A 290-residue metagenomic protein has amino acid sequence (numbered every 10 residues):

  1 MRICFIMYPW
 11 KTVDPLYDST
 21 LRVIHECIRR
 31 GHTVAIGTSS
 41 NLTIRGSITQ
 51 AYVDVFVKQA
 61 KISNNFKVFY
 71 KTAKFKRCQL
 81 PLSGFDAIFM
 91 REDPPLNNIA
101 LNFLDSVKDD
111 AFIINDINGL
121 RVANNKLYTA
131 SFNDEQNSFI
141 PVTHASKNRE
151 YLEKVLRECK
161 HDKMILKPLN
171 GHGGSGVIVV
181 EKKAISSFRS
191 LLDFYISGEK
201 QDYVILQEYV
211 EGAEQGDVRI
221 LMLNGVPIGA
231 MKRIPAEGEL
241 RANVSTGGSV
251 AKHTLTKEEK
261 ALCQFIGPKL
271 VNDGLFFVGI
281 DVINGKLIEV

Functional and structural regions predicted by a protein language model:
M1-C4: Extreme N-terminal starter segment of soluble prokaryotic enzymes
I6, F89-E92, P168: Short, well-ordered coil/turn residues at beta-beta hairpins and beta-strand->alpha-helix junctions within
K11-R29, T33-A145: Conserved N-proximal alpha/beta basic substrate-recognition cap immediately N-terminal to, or forming the N-lobe
S19-T20, R149-E150, R157-D162, N170-L262 (+2 more regions): Phosphate-binding site of ATP-dependent enzymes
A35, I113-N115, I165, I205-Q207 (+1 more regions): Structural detector of well-ordered beta-strand residues that form the stable sheet scaffold of enzyme domains
P94, N118-V122, R233-A236, I283-G285: Short glycine-enriched loops at secondary-structure junctions
K232, P268-V290: Conserved metal-phosphate-binding beta-hairpin within the catalytic cores of diverse ATP-dependent phosphoryl-transfer
